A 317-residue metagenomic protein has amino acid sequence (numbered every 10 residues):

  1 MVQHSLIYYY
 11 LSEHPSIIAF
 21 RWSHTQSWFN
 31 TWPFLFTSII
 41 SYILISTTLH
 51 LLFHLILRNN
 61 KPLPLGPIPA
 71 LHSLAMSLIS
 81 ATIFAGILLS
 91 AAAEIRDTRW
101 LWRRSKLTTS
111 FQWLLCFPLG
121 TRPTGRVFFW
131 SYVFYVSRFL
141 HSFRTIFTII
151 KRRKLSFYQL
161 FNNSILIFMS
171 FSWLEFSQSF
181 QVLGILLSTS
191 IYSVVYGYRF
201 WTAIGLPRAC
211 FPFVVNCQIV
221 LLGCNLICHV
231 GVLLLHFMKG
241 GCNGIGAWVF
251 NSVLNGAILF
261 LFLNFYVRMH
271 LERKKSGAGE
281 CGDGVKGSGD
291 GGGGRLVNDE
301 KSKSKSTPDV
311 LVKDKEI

Functional and structural regions predicted by a protein language model:
M1-L187, T202, L206-C224, C228-L254 (+1 more regions): Membrane-helix and juxtamembrane interface regions of eukaryotic multi-pass membrane proteins
L186-Y196: Generic alpha-helical transmembrane segments
G197-W201: A conserved long alpha-helix in the C-terminal portion of kinase-like catalytic domains
